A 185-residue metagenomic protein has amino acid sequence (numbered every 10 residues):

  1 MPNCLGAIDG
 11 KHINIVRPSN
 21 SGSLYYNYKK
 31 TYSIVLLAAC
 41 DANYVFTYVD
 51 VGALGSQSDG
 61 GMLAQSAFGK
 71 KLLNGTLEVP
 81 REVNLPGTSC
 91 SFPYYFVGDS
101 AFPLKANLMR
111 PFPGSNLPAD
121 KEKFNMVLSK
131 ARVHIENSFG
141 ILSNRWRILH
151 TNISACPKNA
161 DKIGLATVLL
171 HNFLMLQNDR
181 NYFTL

Functional and structural regions predicted by a protein language model:
M1-L185: Short, well-ordered secondary-structure "scaffold" segments embedded in the functional core of diverse domains
